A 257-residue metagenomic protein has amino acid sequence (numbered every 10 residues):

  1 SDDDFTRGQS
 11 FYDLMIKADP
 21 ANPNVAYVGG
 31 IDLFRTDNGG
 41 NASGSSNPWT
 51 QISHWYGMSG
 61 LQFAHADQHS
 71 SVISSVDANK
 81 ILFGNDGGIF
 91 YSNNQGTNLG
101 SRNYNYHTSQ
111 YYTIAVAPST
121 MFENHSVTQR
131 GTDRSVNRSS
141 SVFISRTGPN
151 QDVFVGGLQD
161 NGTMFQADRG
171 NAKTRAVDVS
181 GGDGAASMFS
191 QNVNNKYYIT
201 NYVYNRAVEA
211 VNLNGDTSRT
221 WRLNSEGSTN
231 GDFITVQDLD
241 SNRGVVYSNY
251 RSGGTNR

Functional and structural regions predicted by a protein language model:
S1-R257: Beta-propeller blade termini and top-face loops
